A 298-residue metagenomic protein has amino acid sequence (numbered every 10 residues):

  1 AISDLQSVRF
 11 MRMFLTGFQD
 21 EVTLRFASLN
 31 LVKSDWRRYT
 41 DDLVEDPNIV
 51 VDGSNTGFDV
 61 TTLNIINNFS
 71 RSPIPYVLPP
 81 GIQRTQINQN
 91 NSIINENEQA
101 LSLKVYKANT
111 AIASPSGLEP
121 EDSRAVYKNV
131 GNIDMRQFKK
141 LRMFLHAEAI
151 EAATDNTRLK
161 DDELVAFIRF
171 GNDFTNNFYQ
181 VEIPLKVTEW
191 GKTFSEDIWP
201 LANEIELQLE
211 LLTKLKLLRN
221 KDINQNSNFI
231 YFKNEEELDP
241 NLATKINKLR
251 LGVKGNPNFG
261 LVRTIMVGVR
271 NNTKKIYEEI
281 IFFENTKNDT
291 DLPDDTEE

Functional and structural regions predicted by a protein language model:
A1-E298: Extracellular/surface-associated beta-sandwich interaction domains
